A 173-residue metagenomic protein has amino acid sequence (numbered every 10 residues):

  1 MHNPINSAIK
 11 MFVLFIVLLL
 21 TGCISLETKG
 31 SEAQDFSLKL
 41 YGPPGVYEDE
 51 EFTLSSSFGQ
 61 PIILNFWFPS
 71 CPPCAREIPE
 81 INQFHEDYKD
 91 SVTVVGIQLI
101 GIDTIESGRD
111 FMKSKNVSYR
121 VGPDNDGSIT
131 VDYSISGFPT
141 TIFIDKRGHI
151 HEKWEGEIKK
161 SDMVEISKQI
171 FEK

Functional and structural regions predicted by a protein language model:
M1-P44, K153, V164-I166, K173: N-terminal targeting signals for export/organelle localization
F36, F52, F66-W67, F111 (+2 more regions): Conserved hydrophobic/aromatic "anchor" residues that stabilize well-ordered secondary structure elements
S37-I62: A short beta-strand-turn-helix
F58-Q60, D90, V117-S118, I135: Active-site acidic short loop of glycosyltransferases
Q60-I62, W67-S70, G137: Short pre-active-site segment immediately N-terminal to redox-active cysteine/selenocysteine motifs in thiol-based
I62-L64, V95-I97, I142: Conserved hydrophobic packing residues within short motifs/helices of P-loop NTPase cores of ABC-family ATPases
A75-K115, N125-D132: Structural microenvironment flanking redox-active thiols in thiol-disulfide oxidoreductases
D110-V117, N125-K168: Thiol/disulfide oxidoreductase modules built on the thioredoxin-like
